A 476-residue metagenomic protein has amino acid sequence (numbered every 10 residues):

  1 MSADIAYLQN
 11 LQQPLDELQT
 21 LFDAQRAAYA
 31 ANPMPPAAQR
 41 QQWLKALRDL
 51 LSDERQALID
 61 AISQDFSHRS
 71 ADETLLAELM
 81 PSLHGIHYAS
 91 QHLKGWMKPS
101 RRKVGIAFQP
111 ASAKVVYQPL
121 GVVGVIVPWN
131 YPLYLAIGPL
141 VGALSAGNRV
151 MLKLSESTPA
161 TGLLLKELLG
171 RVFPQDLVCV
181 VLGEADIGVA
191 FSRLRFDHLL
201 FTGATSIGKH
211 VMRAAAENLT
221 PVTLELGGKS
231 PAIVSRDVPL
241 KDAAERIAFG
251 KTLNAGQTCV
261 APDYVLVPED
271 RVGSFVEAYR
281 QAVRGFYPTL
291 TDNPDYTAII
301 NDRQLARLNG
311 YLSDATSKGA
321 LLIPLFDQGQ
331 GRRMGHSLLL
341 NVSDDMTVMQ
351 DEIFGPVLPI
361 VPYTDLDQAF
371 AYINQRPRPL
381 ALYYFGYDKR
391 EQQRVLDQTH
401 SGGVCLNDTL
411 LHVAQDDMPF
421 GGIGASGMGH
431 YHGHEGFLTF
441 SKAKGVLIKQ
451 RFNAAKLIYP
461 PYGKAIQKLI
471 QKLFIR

Functional and structural regions predicted by a protein language model:
M1-K114: N-terminal Rossmann-like NAD(P)+-binding subdomain of aldehyde/semialdehyde dehydrogenases
S2, P36, Q328, R333-R476: Conserved C-terminal structural/oligomerization subdomain of aldehyde/semialdehyde dehydrogenase
I5, N10-Q12, S206-S343, L406 (+2 more regions): ALDH superfamily catalytic-core signature
L18, A37, R55, L240 (+4 more regions): Residues at or immediately preceding the N-termini of alpha-helices
A27-P33, V125, I233-V234, Y264-V267 (+4 more regions): Short, well-ordered beta-strand elements within core beta-sheets of diverse protein domains
P33, R48-L51, R55, F66 (+14 more regions): Structural signal for hydrophobic packing residues in well-ordered secondary-structure cores of soluble enzyme domains
R40, I86, G147, V178 (+7 more regions): Residue-level signal for inorganic ion chemistry
I106-D242: Rossmann-like NAD(P) dinucleotide-binding subdomain of oxidoreductase/dehydrogenase enzymes
